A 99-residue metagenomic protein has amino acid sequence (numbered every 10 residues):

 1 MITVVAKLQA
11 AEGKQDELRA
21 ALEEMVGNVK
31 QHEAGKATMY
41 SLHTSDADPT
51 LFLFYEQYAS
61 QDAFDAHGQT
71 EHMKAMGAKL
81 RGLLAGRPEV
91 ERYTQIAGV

Functional and structural regions predicted by a protein language model:
I2-Q9, M39-G68: Short, well-ordered beta-strand segments in beta-rich or mixed alpha/beta enzyme and ligand-binding folds
K14-T38, H72: Short amphipathic alpha-helical segments
D16, D62-D65, K74: Alpha-helical elements of the RecA-like P-loop NTPase motor core of helicases
L22, G68, G77: Short, flexible helix/strand-to-coil boundary loops that buttress conserved ligand/catalytic motifs in alpha/beta
H32-A34, Q61, T70, R87: Acidic-histidine catalytic/liganding microenvironments
M39-T50, M76-V99: Glycine-rich beta-strand-turn "strand-cap" elements at beta-sheet edges
